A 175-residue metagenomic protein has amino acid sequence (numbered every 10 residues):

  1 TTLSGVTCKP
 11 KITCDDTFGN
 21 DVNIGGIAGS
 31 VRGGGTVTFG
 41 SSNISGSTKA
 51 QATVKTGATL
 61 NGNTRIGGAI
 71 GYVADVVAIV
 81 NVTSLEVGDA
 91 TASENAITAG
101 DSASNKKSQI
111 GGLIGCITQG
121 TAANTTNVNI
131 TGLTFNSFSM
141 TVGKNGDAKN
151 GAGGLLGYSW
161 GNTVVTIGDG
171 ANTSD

Functional and structural regions predicted by a protein language model:
T1-D175: Surface-exposed loop/turn motifs in large extracellular/passenger domains
